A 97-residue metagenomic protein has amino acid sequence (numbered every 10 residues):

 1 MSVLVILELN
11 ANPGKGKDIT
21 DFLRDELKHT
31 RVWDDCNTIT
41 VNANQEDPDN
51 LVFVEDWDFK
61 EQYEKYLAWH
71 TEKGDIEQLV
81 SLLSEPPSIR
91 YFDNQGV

Functional and structural regions predicted by a protein language model:
V3-L9: Active-site-flanking beta-strand signature of metal-NTP-handling nucleotidyl enzymes and homologous cyclase-like
N10-D18: Short, surface-exposed ligand-recognition loops at beta-strand->loop->(often short) alpha-helix junctions that present
L27-V52: Short, glycine- and small/hydrophobic-rich beta-strand elements in well-ordered beta-sheets
R31-N37, D56-R90: An amphipathic, aromatic/His-enriched active-site/gating alpha helix that lines ligand/cofactor pockets
N42, R90-F92: Solvent-exposed beta-strand sheet faces enriched in polar/charged residues
Q95-V97: A short acidic, often aromatic-flanked loop/helix-cap motif at beta-alpha or helix-coil junctions that lines enzyme
